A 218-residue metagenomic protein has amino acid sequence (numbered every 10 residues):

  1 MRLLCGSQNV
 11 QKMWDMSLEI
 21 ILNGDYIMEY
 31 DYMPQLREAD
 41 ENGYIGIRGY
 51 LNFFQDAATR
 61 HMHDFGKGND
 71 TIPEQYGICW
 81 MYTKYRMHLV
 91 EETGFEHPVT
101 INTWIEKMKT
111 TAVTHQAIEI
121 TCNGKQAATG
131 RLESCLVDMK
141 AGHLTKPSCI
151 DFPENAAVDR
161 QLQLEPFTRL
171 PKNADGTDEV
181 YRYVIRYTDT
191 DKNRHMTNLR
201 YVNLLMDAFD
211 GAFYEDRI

Functional and structural regions predicted by a protein language model:
Q8-K12: Charged/polar low-complexity intrinsically disordered segments
W14-Y82, T129-R131, D138-R217: Hot-dog-fold acyl-thioester-processing enzymes
E38-D40, T93, K109, G124 (+1 more regions): Residues that cap or initiate secondary-structure elements
R86-N123, I218: Hydrophobic beta-sheet segments that form the core/acyl-binding groove of ACP/CoA-dependent acyl-chain-processing
E119-T121, Q126, E133-M139: Hydrophobic, ordered structural segments
